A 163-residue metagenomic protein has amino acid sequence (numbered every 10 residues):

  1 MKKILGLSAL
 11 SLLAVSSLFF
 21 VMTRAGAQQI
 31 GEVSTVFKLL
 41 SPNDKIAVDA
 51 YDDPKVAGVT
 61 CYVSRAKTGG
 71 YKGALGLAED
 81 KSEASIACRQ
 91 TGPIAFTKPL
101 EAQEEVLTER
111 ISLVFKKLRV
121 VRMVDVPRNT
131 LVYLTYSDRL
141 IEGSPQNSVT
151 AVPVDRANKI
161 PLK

Functional and structural regions predicted by a protein language model:
M1-L12: Bacterial N-terminal signal peptides that target proteins for export
L12, G26-A27: Compositionally biased, charge-rich terminal segments
V15-R24: C-terminal segment of classical bacterial N-terminal signal peptides
A27-G69: N-terminal export/targeting and maturation segments
P54-A57, V126-T130: Short, solvent-exposed coil/turn segments at beta-strand boundaries
T60-D125: Mature extracytoplasmic domains of secretory-pathway proteins
R128-K163: C-terminal partner/receptor-binding element of secreted or periplasmic proteins
